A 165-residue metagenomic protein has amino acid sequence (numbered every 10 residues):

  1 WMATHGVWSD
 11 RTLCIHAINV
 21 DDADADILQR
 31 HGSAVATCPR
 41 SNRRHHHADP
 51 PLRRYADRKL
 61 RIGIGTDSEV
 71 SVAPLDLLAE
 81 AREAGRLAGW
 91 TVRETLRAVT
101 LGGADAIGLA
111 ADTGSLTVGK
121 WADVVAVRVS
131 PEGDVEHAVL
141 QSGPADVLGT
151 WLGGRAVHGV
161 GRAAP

Functional and structural regions predicted by a protein language model:
W1-G32: Acidic, glycine-rich loop-and-beta core segments that form the ion-binding/anion-interacting portion of active sites
T4-V7, R11, P50-S130: His/Asp/Glu-enriched, well-ordered alpha-helical/loop segment that forms or immediately abuts the divalent-metal
C14-H16, V35-T37, I62-T66: Hydrophobic faces of well-ordered beta-strands that scaffold small-molecule active sites in alpha/beta enzyme cores
A17-D21, S41-N42, A110, E132: Short beta->alpha connector loops
H31-S33, K59-L60: A short helix->loop->beta-strand "cap" motif at the edges of active sites that frequently abuts
P39-R43, D67-V70: Short, acidic/turn-prone active-site loops that include or flank metal/cofactor- and phosphate-binding residues
R44-D49, A73-L75, V135-H137: Short, charged, surface-exposed secondary-structure boundary motifs
W121-P165: C-terminal cap of metal-dependent C-N hydrolases
